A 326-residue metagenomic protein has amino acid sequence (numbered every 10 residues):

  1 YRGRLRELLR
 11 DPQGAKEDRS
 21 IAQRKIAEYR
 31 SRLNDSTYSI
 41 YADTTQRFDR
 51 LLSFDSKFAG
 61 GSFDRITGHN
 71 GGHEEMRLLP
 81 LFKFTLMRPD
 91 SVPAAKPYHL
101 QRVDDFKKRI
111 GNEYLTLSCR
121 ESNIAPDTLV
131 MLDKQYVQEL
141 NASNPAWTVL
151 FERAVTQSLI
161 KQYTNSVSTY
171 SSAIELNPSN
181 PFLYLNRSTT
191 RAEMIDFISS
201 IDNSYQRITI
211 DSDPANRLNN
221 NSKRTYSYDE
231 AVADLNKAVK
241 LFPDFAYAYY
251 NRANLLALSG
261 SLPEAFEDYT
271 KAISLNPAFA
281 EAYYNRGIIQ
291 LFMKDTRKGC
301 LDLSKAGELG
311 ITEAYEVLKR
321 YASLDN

Functional and structural regions predicted by a protein language model:
Y1-R4, F151-V155, F182-A192, Y247-A257 (+1 more regions): Conserved alpha-helical positions within TPR/SEL1-like repeat arrays
L8, L159, E193-S200, R224 (+3 more regions): Register position in tetratricopeptide repeats
G14-D18, A22-F82, I110-T116, A192-D234: Short coil/linker segments at helix-helix boundaries
R24, S31, N141, S172-E175 (+4 more regions): Conserved structural position within tetratricopeptide repeats
Y29, A146, N180, F245 (+2 more regions): Residue-level recognition of tetratricopeptide repeat
Q46-L115, D127-M131, F292, R297-N326: Terminal, low-structured helical/coil segments at or just beyond the last alpha-helical repeat
